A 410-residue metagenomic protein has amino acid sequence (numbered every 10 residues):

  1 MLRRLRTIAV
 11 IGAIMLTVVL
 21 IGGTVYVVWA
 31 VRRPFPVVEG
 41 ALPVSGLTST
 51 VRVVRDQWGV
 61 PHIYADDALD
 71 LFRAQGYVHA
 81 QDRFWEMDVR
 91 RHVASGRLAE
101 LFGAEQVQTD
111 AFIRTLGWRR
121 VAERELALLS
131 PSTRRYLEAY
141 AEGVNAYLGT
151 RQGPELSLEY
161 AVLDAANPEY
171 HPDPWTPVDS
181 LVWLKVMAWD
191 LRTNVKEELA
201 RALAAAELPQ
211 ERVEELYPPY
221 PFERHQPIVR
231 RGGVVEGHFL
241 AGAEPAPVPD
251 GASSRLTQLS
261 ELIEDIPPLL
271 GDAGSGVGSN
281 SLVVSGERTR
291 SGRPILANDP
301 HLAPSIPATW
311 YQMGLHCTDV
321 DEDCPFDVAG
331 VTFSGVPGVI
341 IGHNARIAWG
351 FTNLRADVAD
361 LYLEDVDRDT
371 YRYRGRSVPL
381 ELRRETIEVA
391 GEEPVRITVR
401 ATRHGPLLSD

Functional and structural regions predicted by a protein language model:
M1-L20: N-terminal Sec-pathway targeting helices
G23-I295, P300, I306, A329 (+3 more regions): Substrate-recognition/specificity elements adjacent to catalytic centers across diverse enzyme folds
Q75-Y77, A308-Q312, T352-L354, Y362-D365: Composition- and surface-driven signal marking solvent-exposed, interaction-prone regions in large proteins
L302-T318: Short active-site loop/helix that positions an aromatic residue
D319-R400: Compact, glycine/acidic-enriched structural inserts
P394, S409-D410: Charge-patterned, phosphorylation-rich low-complexity C-terminal interaction regions of large eukaryotic proteins
